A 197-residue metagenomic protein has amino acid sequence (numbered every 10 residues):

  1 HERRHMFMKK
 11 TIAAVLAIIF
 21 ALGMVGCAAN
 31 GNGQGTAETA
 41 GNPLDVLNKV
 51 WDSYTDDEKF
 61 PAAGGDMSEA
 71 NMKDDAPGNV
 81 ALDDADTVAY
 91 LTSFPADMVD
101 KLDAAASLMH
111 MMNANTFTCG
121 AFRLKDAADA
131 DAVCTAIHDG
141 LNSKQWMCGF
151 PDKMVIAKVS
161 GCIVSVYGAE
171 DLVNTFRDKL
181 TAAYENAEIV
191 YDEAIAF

Functional and structural regions predicted by a protein language model:
H1-F7: Short, Lys/Arg-enriched N-terminal segments with co-localized hydrophobic residues within the first ~10-30 amino acids
K10-I19: Sec-dependent N-terminal signal peptides
G23-G26: C-terminal motif of bacterial Sec signal peptides marking the signal peptidase cleavage site
A28-T118, L124-F197: Soluble, non-membrane globular domain cores that form compact, hydrophobic packing and curved binding surfaces
